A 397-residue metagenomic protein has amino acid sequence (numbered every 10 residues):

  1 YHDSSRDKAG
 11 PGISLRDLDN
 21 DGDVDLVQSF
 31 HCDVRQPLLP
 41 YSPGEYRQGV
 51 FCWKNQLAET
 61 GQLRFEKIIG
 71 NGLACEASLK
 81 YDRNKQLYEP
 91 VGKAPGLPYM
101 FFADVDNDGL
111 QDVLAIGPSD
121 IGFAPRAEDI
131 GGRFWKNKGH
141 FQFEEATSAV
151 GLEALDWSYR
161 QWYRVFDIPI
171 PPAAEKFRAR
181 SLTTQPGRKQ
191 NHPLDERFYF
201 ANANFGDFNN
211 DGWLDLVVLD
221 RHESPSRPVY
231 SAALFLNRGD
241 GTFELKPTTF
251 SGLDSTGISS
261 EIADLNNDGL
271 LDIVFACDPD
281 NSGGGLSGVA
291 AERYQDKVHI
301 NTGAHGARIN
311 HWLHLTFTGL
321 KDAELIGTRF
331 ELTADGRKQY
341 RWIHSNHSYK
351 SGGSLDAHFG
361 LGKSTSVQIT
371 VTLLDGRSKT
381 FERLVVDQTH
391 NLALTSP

Functional and structural regions predicted by a protein language model:
Y1-K8, G49-P95, W135-F198, F235-S255 (+2 more regions): Blade-edge motifs of beta-propeller repeat domains
A9-N20, S29, K85-E89, G96-N107 (+4 more regions): Beta-propeller blade termini
R16, S29, A103, I116 (+6 more regions): Surface-exposed loop and edge beta-strand positions of immunoglobulin-like domains
R16-D23, Q56-L57, D104-D106, L110 (+6 more regions): Calcium-coordinating acidic loop motifs
L26-F30, V113-G117, L216-D220, I273-C277 (+1 more regions): Hydrophobic beta-strand segments that make up the repeating blades of beta-propeller and related beta-repeat
C32-Q36, S119-F123, H222-P225, D280-S282: Short glycine/acidic-enriched loop and turn motifs that connect beta-strands
L38-Q48, A124-I130, P225-Y230, G284-Y294: Short, solvent-exposed loop/turn segments at conserved positions within beta-propeller repeat blades
F243, T248-E261, N267-P397: Gly/Ser/Thr/Pro-enriched helix-cap/hinge segments flanking short amphipathic alpha-helices
